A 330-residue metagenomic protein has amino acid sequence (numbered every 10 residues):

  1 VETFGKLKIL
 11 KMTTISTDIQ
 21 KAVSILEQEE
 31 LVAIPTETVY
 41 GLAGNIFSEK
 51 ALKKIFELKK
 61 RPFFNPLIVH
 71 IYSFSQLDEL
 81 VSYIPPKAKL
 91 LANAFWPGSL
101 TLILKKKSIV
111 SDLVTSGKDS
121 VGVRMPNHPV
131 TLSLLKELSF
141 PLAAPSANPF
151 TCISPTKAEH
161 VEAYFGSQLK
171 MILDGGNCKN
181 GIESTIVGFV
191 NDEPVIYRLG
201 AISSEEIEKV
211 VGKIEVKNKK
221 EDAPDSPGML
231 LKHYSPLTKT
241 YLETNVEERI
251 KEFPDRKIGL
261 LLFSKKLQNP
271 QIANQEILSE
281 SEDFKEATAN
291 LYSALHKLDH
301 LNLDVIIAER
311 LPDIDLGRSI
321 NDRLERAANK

Functional and structural regions predicted by a protein language model:
T3-K330: Active-site-adjacent structural elements in enzyme catalytic cores
